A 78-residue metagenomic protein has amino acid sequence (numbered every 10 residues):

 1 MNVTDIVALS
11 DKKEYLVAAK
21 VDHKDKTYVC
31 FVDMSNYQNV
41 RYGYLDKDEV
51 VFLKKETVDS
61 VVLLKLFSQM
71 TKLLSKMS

Functional and structural regions predicted by a protein language model:
M1-T27: Short, charged/polar N-terminal "headpieces" of proteins
A18-E56: Basic, polyanion-binding surface patches
K54-S78: Acidic, low-complexity intrinsically disordered segments
